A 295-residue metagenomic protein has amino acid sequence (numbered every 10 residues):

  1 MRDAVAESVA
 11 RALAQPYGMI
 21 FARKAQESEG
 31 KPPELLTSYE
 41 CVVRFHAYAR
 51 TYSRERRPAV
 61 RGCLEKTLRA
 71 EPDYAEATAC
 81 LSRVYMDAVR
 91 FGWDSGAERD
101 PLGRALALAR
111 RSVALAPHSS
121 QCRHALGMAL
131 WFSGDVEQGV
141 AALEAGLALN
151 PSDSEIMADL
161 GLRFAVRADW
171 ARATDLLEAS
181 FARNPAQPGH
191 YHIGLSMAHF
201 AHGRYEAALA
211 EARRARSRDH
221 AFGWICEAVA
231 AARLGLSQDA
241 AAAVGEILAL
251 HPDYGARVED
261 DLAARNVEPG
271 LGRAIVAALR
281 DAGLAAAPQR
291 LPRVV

Functional and structural regions predicted by a protein language model:
M1-E211, F222-E227, A231-R233: Acidic, proline/glycine-rich low-complexity intrinsically disordered segments
S8, A12, Y48, I247 (+2 more regions): Residues that form generic nucleotide/phosphate-binding pockets
A14-A22, D253, L284, P288: Charged, solvent-exposed alpha-helical segments that act as regulatory interaction surfaces
R23, S28-E29, W93-S95, D253-V267: Acidic, Ser/Thr-rich low-complexity linear motifs
R216-H220, A232-G255: TPR/TPR-like (Sel1-like) alpha-helical repeat modules
E227, A240-V244, G272: Short amphipathic alpha-helical segments that mediate assembly, nucleic-acid/protein binding, or membrane association
A256-V295: Terminal, low-structured helical/coil segments at or just beyond the last alpha-helical repeat
